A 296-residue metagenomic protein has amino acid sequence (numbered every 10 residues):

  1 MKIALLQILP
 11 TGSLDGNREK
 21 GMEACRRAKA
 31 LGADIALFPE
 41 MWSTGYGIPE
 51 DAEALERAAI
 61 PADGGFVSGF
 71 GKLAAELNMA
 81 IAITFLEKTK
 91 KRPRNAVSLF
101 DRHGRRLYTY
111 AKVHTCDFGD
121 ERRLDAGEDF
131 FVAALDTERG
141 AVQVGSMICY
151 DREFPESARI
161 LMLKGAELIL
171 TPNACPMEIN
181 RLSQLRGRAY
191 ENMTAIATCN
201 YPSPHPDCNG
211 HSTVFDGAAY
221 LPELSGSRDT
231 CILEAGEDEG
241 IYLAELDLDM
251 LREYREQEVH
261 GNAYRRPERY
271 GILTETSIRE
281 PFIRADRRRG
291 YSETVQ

Functional and structural regions predicted by a protein language model:
M1-A4: Extreme N-terminal starter segment of soluble prokaryotic enzymes
Q7-L14: Short polar catalytic/cofactor-binding loops
L14, M22-H103, L107-T109, C175-N192: Cys-nucleophile CN-hydrolase/nitrilase-fold catalytic domain and related Cys-dependent amidase chemistry that acts on
G16-C25, F154-R159: Short, acidic/polar
A62-A80, R152-Y242: CN hydrolase (nitrilase-like) catalytic-core segments centered on the catalytic cysteine and neighboring Lys/Glu
K88-E167, P172-N173, N180-G187, T194 (+1 more regions): Active-site catalytic loop in hydrolytic enzyme cores
A134, P202-Q296: C-terminal beta-strand edge segments of enzyme domains
